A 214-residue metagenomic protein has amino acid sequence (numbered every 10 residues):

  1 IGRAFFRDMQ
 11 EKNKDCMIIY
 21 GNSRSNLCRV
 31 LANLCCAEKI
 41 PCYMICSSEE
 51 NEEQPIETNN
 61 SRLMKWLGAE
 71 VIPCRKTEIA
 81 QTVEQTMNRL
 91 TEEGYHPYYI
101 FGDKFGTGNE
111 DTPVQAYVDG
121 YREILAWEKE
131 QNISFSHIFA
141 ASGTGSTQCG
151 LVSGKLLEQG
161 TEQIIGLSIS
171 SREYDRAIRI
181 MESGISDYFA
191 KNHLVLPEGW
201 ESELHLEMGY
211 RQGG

Functional and structural regions predicted by a protein language model:
I1-C16: Positively charged, low-complexity intrinsically disordered leader regions
F5, R29-T77, Y174-I185: Active-site-proximal loop->helix
R7, N33, A37, A126 (+1 more regions): Short, well-ordered alpha-helices that flank and scaffold nucleotide-derived cofactor binding pockets
N13-A32, E38-S47, F135-T144: A short, small-residue-rich loop immediately preceding and capping a beta-strand
E38-P41, L157-Q163: Conserved S-adenosyl-L-methionine
E49-Q131, V195-G214: Small/polar-residue-rich loop-to-helix segments that shape phosphate-bearing ligand pockets
G120-C149: Internal active-site segments that recognize and position negatively charged phosphoryl groups and nucleotide moieties
Q159-G214: Active-site/ligand-binding loops adjacent to catalytic centers
